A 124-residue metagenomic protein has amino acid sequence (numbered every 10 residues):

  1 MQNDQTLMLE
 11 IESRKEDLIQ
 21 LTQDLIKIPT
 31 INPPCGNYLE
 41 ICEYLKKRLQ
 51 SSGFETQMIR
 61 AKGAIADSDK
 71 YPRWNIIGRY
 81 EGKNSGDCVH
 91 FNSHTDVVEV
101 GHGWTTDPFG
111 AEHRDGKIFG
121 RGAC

Functional and structural regions predicted by a protein language model:
Q2-C124: Acidic/His- and Gly-rich active-site-bordering loop/insert found across diverse amide/peptide-bond hydrolases
